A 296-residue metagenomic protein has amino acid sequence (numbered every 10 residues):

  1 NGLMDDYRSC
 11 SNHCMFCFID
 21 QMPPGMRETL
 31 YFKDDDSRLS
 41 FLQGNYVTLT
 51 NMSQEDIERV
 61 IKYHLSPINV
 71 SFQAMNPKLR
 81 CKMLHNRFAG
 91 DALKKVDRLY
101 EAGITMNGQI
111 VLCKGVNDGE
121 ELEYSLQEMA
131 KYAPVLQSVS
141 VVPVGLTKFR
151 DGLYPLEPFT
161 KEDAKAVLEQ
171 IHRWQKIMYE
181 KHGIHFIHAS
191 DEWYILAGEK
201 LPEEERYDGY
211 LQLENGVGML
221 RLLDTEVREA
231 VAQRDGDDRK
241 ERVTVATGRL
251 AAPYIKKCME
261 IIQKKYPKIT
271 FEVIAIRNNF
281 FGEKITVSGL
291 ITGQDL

Functional and structural regions predicted by a protein language model:
N1-V135, P143-W174: Conserved Radical SAM active-site core
K131-Y132, G145-L296: Auxiliary Fe-S-binding modules of radical SAM enzymes
